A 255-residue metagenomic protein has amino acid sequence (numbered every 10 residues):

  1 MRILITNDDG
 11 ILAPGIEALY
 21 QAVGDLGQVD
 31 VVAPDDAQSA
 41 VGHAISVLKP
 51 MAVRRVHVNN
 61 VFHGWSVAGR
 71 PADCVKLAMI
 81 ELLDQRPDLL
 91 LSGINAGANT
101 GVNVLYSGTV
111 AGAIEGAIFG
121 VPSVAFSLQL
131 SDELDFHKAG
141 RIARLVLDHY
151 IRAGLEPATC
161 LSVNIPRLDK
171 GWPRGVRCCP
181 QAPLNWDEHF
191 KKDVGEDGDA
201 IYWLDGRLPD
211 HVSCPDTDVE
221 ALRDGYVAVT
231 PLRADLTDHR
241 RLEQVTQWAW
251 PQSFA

Functional and structural regions predicted by a protein language model:
I3, P14-E81, Q85-R86: A cross-family phosphate/adenosyl-ligand binding-site feature
T6, V32-P34, S92-N95, F126-S127 (+2 more regions): Short beta-strand segments
D9, A37, R70-P71, N95-A98 (+2 more regions): Short glycine-rich anion-binding loops that position phosphate/pyrophosphate groups of nucleotides and phosphorylated
D9-E17, L204, V212: Short acidic, Gly/Ser-rich segments with clustered Asp/Glu that frequently serve as metal-coordination loops in enzyme
A78-D84, A111-P122: Alpha-helix C-terminal capping segments
A98-S107: Glycine/threonine-rich flexible loop motifs
A117-A139: Glycine-rich phosphate/pyrophosphate-binding loops and their adjacent beta-strand/loop elements at enzyme active sites
K138-A255: Electrostatically charged, flexible surface regions
